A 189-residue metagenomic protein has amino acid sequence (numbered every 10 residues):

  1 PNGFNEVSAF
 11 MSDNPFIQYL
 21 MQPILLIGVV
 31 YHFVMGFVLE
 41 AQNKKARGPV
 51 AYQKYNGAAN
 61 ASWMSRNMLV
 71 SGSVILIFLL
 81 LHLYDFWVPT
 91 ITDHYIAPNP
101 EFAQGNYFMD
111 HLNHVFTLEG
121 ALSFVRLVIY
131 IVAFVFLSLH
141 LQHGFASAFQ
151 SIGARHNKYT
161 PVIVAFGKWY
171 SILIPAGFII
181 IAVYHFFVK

Functional and structural regions predicted by a protein language model:
P1-K189: Membrane-embedded alpha-helical bundles that constitute the cytochrome b-like, heme-associated redox core of multi-pass
